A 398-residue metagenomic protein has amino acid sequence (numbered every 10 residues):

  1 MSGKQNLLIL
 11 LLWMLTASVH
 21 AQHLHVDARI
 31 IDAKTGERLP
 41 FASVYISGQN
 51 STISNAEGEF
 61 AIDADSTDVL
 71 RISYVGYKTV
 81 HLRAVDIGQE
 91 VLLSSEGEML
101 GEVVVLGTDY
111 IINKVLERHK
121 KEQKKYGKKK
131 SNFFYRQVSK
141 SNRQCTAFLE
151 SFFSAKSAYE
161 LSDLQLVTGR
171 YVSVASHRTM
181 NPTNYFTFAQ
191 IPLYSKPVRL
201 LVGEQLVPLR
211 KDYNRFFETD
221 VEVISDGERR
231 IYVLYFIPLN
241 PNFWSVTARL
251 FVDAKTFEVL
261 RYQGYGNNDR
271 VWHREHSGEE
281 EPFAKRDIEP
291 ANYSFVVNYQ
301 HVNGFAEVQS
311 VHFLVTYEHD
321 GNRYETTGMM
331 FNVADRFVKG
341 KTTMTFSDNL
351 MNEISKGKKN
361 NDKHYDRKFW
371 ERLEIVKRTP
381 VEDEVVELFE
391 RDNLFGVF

Functional and structural regions predicted by a protein language model:
L24-V26, K34-S47: Short, ordered, surface-exposed loop/turn motifs in non-cytosolic proteins
V26-D32, G58, V91, V103: A short, amphipathic beta-strand motif
G36, A61-D68: Short Pro-Gly-centered beta-turn/loop motif in secreted/extracellular proteins
A42-I46, L70, V105: Hydrophobic beta-strand segments
N50-E59: Short, acidic Ser/Thr/Gly-rich low-complexity loop/linker segments typical of extracellular and cell-surface proteins
I72-L82: A short, solvent-exposed loop/turn motif at the edges and junctions of modular extracellular/periplasmic domains
L92-F217, V223-R230, E275-F398: Surface-exposed, low-complexity/disordered segments and acidic/polar micro-motifs at processing/linker regions
E204-Y265: Extended beta-strand-rich segments in extracellular/periplasmic secretory proteins, especially within noncatalytic
